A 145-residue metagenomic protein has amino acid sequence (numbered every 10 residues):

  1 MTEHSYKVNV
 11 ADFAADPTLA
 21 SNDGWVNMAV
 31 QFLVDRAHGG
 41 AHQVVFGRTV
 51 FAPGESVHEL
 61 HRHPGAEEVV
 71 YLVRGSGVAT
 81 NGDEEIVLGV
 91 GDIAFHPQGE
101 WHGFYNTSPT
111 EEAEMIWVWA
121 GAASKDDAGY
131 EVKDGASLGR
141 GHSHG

Functional and structural regions predicted by a protein language model:
M1-V44, G129-G145: A short, N-terminal "cap"/entry segment at the start of jelly-roll beta-barrel domains of the cupin/DSBH fold
V30-D35, G47-H63: Conserved short histidine dyad/triad with adjacent acidic residue
H38-H42, F51-V57, S76, G121-S124: Short, charged/polar surface micro-motifs in flexible loops or helix N-caps
G39, G65, P109-E111: Short strand-connecting beta-turns/loops that link adjacent beta-strands
F46-T49, F95, T110-D127: A short hydrophobic beta-strand segment most commonly corresponding to one strand of the jelly-roll/cupin
R48-A52, R62-A79, V118-G121: Short, conserved beta-strand element in jelly-roll/cupin
H58-L60, A79-T80, H96, H102-P109: Short beta-strand His + acidic residue motifs that chelate non-heme Fe in jelly-roll/DSBH and cupin folds
D83-Q98: Short acidic-glycine-tyrosine-enriched beta hairpin
